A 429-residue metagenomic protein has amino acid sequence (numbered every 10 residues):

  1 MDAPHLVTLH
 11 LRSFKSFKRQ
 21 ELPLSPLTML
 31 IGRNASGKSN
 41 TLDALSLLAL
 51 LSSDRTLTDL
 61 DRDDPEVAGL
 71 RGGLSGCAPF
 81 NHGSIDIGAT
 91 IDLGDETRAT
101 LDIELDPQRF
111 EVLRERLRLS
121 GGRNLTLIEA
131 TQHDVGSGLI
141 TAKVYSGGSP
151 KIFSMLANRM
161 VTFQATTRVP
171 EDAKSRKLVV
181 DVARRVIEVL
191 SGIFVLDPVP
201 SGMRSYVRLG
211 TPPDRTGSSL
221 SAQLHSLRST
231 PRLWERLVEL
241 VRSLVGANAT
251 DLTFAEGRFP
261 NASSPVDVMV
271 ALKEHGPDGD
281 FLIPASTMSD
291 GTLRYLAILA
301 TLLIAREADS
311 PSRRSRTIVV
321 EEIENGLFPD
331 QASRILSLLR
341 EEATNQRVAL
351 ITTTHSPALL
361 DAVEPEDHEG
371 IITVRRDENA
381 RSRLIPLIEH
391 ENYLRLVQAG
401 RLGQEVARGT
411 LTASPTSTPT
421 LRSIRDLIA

Functional and structural regions predicted by a protein language model:
M1-F17: N-terminal pre-Walker A segment at the start of P-loop NTPase domains
A3, R19-S25, A308-R313: Phosphate-binding P-loop
K15, T28, S46, S289 (+2 more regions): Catalytic acidic motif of RecA-like/P-loop NTPases
P26-V67, R294-L302, S337-L338, T353 (+1 more regions): Phosphate-binding glycine-rich loops of NTP-binding sites
D43-E111: Conserved P-loop NTP-binding catalytic core
D95-A247: Electropositive, glycine-dotted interaction segments that contact anionic polymers or phosphate-rich ligands
S219, E235, G246, T250-A305 (+1 more regions): Conserved ABC ATPase signature
R334-A429: C-terminal lobe/lid and adjacent interdomain/linker elements of RecA-like ASCE P-loop ATPase modules
